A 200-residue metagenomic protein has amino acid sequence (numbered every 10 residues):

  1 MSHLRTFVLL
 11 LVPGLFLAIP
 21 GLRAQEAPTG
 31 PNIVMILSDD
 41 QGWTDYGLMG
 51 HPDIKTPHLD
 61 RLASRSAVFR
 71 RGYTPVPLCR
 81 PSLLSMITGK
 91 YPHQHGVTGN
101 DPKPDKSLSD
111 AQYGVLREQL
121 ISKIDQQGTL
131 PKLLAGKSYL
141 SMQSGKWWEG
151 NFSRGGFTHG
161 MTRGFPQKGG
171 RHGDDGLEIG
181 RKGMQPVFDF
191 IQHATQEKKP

Functional and structural regions predicted by a protein language model:
M1-L4: N-terminal secretory signal peptides that target proteins for export/translocation
T6-A18: Bacterial N-terminal signal peptides
V12-G14, L22-P200: Formylglycine-dependent sulfatase
